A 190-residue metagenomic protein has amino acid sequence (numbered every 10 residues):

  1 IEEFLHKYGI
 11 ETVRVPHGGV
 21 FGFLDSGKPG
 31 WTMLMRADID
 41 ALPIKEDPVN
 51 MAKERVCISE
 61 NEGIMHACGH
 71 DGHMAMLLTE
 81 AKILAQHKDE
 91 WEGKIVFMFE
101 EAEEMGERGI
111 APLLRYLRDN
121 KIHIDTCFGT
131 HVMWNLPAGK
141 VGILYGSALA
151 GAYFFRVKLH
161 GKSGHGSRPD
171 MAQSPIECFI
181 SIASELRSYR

Functional and structural regions predicted by a protein language model:
I1-H66, A75-E92: Acidic/His- and Gly-rich active-site-bordering loop/insert found across diverse amide/peptide-bond hydrolases
L42, R55-M65, G72, D89-R190: Histidine/acidic-residue-rich, glycine-tolerant segments that coordinate divalent metal ions
